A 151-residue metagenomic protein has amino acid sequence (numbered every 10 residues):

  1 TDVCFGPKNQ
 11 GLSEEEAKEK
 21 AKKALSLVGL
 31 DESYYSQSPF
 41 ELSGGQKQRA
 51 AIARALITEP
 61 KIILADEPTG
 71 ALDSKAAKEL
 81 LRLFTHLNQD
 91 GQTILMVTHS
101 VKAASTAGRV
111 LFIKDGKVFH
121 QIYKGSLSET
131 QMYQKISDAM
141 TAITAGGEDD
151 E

Functional and structural regions predicted by a protein language model:
T1-K8, K18, K22: Short helical segment in ABC ATPase nucleotide-binding domains corresponding to the A-loop/adjacent helical element
E15-S33: Conserved ABC ATPase "signature" region
S38-L42, Q46: Conserved ABC ATPase signature
I52: Hydrophobic anchor residue at the start of the ABC signature
E59: Conserved catalytic motifs of ABC-family nucleotide-binding domains
I63-D66: Catalytic Walker B motif of ABC-type/P-loop ATPase nucleotide-binding domains
K117-T141: Conserved beta-strand-loop-alpha-helix hinge in the C-terminal portion of ABC ATPase nucleotide-binding domains
